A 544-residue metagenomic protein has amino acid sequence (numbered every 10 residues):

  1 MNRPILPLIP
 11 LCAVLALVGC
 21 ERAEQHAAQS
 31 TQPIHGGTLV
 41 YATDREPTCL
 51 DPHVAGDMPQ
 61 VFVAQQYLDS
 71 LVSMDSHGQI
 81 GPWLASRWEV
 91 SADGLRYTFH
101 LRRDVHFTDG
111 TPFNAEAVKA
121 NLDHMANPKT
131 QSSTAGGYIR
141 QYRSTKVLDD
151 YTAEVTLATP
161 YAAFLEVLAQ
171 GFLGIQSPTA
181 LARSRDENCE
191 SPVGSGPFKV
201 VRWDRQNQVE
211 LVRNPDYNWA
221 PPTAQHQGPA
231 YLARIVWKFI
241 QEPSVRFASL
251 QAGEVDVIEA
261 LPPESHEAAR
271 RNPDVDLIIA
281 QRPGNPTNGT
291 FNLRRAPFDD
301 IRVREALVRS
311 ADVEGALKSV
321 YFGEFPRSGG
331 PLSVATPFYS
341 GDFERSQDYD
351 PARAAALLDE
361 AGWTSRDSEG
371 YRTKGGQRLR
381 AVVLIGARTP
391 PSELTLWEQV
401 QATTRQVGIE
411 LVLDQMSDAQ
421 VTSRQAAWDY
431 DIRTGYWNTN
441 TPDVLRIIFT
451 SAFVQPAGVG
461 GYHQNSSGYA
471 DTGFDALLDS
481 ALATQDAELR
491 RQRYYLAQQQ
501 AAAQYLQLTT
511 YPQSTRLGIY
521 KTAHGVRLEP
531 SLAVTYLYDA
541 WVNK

Functional and structural regions predicted by a protein language model:
A23, T145-K146, V201-V212, K238-R295 (+4 more regions): Extracellular/periplasmic solute-recognition and catalytic clefts
S30, T159, D204-V209, R213 (+8 more regions): Detector for C-terminal structural segments
A42-A92, A120-D123, V193: N-terminal lobe/hinge region of extracytoplasmic solute-binding protein
Q79, A169-V236, E242-V245, S340 (+1 more regions): Gly/Pro-rich hinge or "lid" segments in bacterial periplasmic/extracellular proteins
S86-Q131, L148, E154, P297-D299: Aromatic- and charge-enriched surface segment that lines or borders ligand/interaction sites
H100, T134-L181, D186, P197-D204: Surface-exposed binding/hinge segments that line and control ligand-binding clefts or catalytic entry sites
N114-D123, D150-T156, G196-P197, P229-R234 (+8 more regions): Alpha-helical secondary-structure segments
C189, W219-A268, P283, E398-A402 (+2 more regions): Ligand-site clamp/hinge motif
